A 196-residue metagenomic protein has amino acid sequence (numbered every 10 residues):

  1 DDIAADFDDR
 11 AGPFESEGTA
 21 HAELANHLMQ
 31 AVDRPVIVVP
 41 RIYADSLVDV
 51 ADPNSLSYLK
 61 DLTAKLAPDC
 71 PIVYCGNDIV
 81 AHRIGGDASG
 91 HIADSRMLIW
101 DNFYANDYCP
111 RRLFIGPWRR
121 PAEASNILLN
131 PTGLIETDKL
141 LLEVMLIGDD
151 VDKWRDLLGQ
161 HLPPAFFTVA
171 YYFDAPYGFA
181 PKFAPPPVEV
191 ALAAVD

Functional and structural regions predicted by a protein language model:
D1-A5: Active-site-adjacent loops and short helices of periplasmic peptidoglycan-processing enzymes
D6-D150: Catalytic-core regions of glycoside hydrolase
D149-D196: C-terminal functional modules
